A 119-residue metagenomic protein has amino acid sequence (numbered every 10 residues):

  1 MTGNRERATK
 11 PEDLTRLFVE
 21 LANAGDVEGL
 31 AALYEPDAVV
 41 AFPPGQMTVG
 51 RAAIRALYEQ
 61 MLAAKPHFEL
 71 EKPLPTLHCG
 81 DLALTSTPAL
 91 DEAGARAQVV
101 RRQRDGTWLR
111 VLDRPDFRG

Functional and structural regions predicted by a protein language model:
M1-P36, G119: Short, low-complexity N-terminal intrinsically disordered segments enriched in polar/charged residues
G3, R7-K10, P44-Q46, A52-A93: Surface-exposed, charged secondary-structure patches
F18, L30-A31, A38, G50 (+3 more regions): Hydrophobic pocket/interface hotspot
Y34, C79, Q103-R104: Structural motif
Y34-E35, A89, R114: Short beta-strand segments enriched in hydrophobic/aromatic residues within well-folded beta-rich domains
D37, K72-L74, A97: Short, acidic/polar N-cap/turn motifs at the starts of alpha helices
V40-A41, L84-T85, R110: Short hydrophobic/aromatic-rich beta-strand segments that constitute the beta-sheet cores of beta-sandwich/beta-barrel
A95-G119: Short beta-strand edge/turn micro-motifs at domain boundaries
